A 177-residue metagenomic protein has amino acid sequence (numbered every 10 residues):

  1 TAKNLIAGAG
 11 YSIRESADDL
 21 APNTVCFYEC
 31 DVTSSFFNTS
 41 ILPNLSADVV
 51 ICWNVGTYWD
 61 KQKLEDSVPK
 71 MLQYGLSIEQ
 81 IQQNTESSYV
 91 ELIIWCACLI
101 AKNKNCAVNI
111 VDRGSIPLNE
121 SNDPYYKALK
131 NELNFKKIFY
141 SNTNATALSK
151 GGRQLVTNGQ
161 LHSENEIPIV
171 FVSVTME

Functional and structural regions predicted by a protein language model:
T1: Conserved SAM-binding loop of SAM-dependent methyltransferases across substrates and taxa, primarily the Class I
N4-N44: S-adenosyl-L-methionine
C30, C52-W53, I110-D112: Short His-Asn-centered micro-motif
T33, G56, G114: Active-site-proximal loop/turn and secondary-structure-junction residues that shape catalytic pockets, frequently
S46-D48, C106: Conserved acidic residues
C52-I93: Mobile active-site "lid"/loop adjacent to the S-adenosyl-L-methionine
K61-L64, N84-L99, N105-K136: Conserved class I S-adenosyl-L-methionine
L118-E177: Class I S-adenosyl-L-methionine
